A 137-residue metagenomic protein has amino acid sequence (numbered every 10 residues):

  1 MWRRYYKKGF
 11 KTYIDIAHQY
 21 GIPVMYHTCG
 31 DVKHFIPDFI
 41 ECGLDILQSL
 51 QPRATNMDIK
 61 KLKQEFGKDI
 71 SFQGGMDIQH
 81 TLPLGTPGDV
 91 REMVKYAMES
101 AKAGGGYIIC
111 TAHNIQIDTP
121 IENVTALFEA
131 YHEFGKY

Functional and structural regions predicted by a protein language model:
M1-Y137: Active-site loop segments of alpha/beta catalytic cores
